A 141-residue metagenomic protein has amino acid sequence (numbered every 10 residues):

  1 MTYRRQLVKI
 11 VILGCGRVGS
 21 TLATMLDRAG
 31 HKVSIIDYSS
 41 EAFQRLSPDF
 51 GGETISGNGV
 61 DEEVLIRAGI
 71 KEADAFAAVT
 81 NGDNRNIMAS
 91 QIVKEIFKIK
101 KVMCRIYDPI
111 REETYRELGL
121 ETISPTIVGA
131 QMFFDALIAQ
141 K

Functional and structural regions predicted by a protein language model:
M1-K141: Cytosolic regulatory regions of ion transport systems
